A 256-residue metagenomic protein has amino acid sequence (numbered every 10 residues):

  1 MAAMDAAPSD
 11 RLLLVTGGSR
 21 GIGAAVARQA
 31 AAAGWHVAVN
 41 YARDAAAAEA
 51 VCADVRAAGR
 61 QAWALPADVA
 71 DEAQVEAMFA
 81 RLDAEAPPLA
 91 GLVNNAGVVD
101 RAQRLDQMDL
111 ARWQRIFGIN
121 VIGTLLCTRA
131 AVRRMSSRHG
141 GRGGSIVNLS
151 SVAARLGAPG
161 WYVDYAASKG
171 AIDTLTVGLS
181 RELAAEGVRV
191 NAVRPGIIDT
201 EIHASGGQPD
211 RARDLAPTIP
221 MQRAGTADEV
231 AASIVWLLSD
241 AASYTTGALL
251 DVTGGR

Functional and structural regions predicted by a protein language model:
S19-R20: Conserved glycine-rich cofactor-binding loop
A45, P66-M78, L110, D228-E229: The beta1-alpha1 cofactor-binding region of Rossmann-like NAD(H)/NADP(H)-dependent oxidoreductases
Q103-L105, R112-F117, L215: Substrate-binding pocket helix/loop in short-chain dehydrogenase/reductase
T128-R129, V177: A short, exposed helix-loop element centered on a Lys and neighboring polar residues
R133, R181-A185, S243: Alpha-helical segment proximal to the catalytic Tyr-Lys
G141, V147-A171, T176-A185, I197: Catalytic loop of short-chain dehydrogenase/reductase
R223-V252: C-terminal substrate-recognition "lid" of short-chain dehydrogenase/reductases
